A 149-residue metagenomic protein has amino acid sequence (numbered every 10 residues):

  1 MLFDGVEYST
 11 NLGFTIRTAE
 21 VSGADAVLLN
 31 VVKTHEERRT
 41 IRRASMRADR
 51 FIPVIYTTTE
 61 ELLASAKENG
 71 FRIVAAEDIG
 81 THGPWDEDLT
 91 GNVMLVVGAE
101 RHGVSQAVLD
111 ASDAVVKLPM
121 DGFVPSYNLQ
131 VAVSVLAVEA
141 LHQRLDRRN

Functional and structural regions predicted by a protein language model:
M1-G80, L141-H142: RNA substrate-binding interface of SAM-dependent RNA methyltransferases
T10, G103, Y127: Residues that form or flank phosphate/diphosphate-binding pockets in enzymes that use nucleotide phosphates
L12, V93, S105, S134-A137: Alpha-helical structural signal
F14-T15, T40-I41, D86-D88, A107-D110 (+1 more regions): Short amphipathic alpha-helical segments
M46, F51-P53, L89, L109 (+2 more regions): Short capping/connector residues at structural and topological boundaries
A75-D121: Active-site/ligand-binding-proximal alpha/beta "capping" segment
L109-N149: Structured adenosyl-cofactor binding patch, chiefly the S-adenosyl-L-methionine
